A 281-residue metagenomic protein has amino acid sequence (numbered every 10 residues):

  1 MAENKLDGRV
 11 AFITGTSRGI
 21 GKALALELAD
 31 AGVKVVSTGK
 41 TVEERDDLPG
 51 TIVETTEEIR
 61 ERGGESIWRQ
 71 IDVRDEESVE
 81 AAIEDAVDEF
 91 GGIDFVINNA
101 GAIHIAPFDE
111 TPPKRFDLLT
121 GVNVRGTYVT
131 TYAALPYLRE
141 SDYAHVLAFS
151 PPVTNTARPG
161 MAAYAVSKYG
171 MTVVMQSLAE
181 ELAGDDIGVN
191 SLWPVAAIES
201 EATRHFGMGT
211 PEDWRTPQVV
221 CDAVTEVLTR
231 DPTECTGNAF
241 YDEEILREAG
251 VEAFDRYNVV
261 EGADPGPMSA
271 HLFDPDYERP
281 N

Functional and structural regions predicted by a protein language model:
A2-E89, H104: Short-chain dehydrogenase/reductase
R9, G64-E65, G92-I93, L138-P152 (+2 more regions): Active-site loop of short-chain dehydrogenase/reductase
L28, G91-D94, T172, L182-P194 (+1 more regions): Conserved Rossmann-fold SDR core element
P49-T51, D88, I103-D117, G160-A163: Conserved mid-core segment of classical short-chain dehydrogenase/reductases
E84, D88, P113, V122-D142 (+2 more regions): Amphipathic alpha-helical dimer-interface segment in Rossmann-like NAD(P)H-dependent oxidoreductases
A102, D109-Y128, L147, M171: Catalytic Tyr-X3-Lys loop
R139-E140, A144-G184, A196-I198: Catalytic loop of short-chain dehydrogenase/reductase
S191-L192, M208-N281: C-terminal helical subdomain
